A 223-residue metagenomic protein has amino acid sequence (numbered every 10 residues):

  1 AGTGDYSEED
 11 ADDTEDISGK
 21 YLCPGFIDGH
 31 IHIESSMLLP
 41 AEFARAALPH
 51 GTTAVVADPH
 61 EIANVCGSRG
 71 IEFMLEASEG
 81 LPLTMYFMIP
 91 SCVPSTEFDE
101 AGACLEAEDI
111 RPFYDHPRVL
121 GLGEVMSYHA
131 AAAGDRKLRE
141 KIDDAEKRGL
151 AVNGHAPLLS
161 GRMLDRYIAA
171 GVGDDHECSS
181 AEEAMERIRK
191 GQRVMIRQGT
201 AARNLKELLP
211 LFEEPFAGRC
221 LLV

Functional and structural regions predicted by a protein language model:
A1-G25: Histidine-rich, glycine-flanked metal-binding segment
K20-A44: Di-metal (Zn2+ and/or Mg2+/Mn2+) metal-binding site signature of metallo-dependent hydrolases with the MBL/beta-CASP
C23-H30, A57-H60, M88, G123 (+3 more regions): Active-site neighborhood of phospho(di)ester-bond hydrolases with catalytic His/Asp-centered motifs
I31, A44, L75, M185-E186: Domain-start "cap" segments at the beginnings of catalytic or binding domains
S36-L38, A63-V65, A201-A202: Acidic-and-aromatic substrate-binding clefts and catalytic sites of carbohydrate-active enzymes
A41-L150, P215: Divalent-metal coordination cores built from histidine and acidic residues
C104-E124, A130-I196, T200-L222: Histidine/acidic residue-rich metal-binding segments in metalloenzymes
